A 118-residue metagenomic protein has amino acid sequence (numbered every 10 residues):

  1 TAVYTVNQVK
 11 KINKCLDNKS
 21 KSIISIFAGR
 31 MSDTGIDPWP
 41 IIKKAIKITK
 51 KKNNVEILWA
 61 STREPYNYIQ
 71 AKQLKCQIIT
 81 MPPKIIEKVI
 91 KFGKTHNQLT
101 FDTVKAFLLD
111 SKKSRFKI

Functional and structural regions predicted by a protein language model:
T1-E87, G93-L108, S114: Catalytic alpha/beta core domains of metabolic enzymes, predominantly
